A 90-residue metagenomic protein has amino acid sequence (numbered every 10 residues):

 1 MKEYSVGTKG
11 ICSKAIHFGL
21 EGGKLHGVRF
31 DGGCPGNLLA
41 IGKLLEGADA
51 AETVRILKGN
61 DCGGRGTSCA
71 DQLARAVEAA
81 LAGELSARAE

Functional and structural regions predicted by a protein language model:
M1-S5: Short, hydrophobic/aromatic-rich segments at coil-to-beta transitions
G7-R88: Active-site- and interface-proximal helix/loop "cap" or "latch" segments in soluble metabolic and energy-transducing
